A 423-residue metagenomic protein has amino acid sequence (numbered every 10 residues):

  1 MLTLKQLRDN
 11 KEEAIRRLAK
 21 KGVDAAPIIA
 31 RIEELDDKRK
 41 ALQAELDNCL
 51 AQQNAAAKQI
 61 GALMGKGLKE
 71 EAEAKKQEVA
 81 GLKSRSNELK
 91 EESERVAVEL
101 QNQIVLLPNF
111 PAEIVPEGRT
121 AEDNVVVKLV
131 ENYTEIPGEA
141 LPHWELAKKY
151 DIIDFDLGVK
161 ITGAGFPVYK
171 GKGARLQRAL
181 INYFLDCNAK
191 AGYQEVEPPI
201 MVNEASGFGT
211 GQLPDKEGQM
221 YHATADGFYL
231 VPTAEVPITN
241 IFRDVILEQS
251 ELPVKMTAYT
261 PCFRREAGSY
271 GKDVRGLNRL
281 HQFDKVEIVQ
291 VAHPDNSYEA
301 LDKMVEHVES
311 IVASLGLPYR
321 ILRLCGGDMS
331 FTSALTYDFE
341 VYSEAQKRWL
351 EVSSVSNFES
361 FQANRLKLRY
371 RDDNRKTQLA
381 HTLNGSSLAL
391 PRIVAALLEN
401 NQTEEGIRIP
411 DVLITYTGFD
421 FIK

Functional and structural regions predicted by a protein language model:
M1-T134, I152, D156: N-terminal alpha-helical targeting/anchoring segments
A26, L129-K423: TRNA-recognition modules of translation machinery and tRNA-sensing kinases, especially anticodon-binding
